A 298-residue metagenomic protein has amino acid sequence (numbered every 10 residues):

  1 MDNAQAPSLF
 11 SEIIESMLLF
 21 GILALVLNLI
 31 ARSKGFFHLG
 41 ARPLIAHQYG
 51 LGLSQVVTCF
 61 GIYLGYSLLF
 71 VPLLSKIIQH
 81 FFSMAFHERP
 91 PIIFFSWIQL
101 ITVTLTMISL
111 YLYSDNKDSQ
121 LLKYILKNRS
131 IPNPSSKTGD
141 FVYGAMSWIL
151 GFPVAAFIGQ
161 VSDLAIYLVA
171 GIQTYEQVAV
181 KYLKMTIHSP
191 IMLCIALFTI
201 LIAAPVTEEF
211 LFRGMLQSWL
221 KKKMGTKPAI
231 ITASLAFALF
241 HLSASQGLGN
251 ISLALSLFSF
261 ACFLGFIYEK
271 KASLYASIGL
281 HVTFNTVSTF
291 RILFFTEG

Functional and structural regions predicted by a protein language model:
M1-A145, T286-G298: N-terminal, membrane-interfacial amphipathic/helix-forming hydrophobic leader that caps and precedes the first
D2-N28, P153-V161, Q173-G298: Transmembrane helix-loop-helix hairpins at the membrane interface of multi-pass integral membrane proteins
F60-Y63, I92, I108-L110, L121 (+8 more regions): Generic intrinsically disordered, low-complexity segments enriched for polar/acidic and small residues
Y66-K76, V154-I166: C-terminal TM-helix exit segments that contain a strictly Trp-centered aromatic cap at the helix terminus
L68-L69, I149-L150, L201-I202: Hydrophobic alpha-helical transmembrane segments of integral membrane proteins, especially lipid-exposed positions
Q79-E88, K127-I131, I166-Y175, L220-K227: Membrane interface segments of multi-pass transport proteins and intramembrane proteases
P90-F94, Y143, S147, L164 (+2 more regions): Short alpha-helical transmembrane interface motifs in multi-pass membrane proteins
T138-V154, Q217: Interfacial segments of alpha-helical transmembrane regions
